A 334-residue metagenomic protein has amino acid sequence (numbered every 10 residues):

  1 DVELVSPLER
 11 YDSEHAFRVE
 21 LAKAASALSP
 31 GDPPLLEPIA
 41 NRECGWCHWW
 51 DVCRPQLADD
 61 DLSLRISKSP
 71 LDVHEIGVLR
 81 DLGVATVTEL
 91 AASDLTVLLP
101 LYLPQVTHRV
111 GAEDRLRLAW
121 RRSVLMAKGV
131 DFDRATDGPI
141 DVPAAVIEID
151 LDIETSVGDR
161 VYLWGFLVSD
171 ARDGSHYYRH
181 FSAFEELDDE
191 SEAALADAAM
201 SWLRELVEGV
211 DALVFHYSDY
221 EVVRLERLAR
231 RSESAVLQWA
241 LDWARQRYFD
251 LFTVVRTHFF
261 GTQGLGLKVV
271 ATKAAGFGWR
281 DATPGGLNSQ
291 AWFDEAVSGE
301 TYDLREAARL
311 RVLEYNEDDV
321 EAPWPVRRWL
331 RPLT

Functional and structural regions predicted by a protein language model:
D1-A27, R179-Q290: Conserved DEDDh/DEDDy metal-dependent 3′-5′ exonuclease domain
P7, R18-D61, L82, V270-T334: Acidic, Mg2+-coordinating catalytic module of metal-dependent nucleases/exonucleases that use a two-metal-ion mechanism
E37-A40, W46, G83, A91 (+11 more regions): Active-site-proximal structural scaffolding
H48-D51, I153-V157, V168-D170, E185 (+4 more regions): Short, flexible loop/turn elements at secondary-structure junctions
C53-R172, Y177-H180, D188-A196: C-terminal extensions
H74-G77, T253, L310: Positions in alpha-helical segments
V78, L82, S93, G165-S169 (+6 more regions): Generic, well-ordered alpha-helical scaffold segments in large soluble proteins
